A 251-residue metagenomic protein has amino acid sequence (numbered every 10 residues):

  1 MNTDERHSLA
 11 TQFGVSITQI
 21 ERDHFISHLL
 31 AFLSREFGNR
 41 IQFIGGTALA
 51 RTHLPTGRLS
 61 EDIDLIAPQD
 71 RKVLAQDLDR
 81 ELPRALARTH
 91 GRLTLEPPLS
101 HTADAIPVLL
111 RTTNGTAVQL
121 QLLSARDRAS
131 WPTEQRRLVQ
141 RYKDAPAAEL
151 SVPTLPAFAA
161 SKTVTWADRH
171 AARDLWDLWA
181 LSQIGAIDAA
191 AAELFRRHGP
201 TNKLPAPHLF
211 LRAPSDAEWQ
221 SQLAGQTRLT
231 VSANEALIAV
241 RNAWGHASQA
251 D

Functional and structural regions predicted by a protein language model:
M1-Q42, R51-R58, I63, A67-D251: Structured mid-to-C-terminal alpha-helical surface segments
G46: Active-site glycine-centered loops adjacent to acidic/histidine catalytic or metal-binding residues that shape
